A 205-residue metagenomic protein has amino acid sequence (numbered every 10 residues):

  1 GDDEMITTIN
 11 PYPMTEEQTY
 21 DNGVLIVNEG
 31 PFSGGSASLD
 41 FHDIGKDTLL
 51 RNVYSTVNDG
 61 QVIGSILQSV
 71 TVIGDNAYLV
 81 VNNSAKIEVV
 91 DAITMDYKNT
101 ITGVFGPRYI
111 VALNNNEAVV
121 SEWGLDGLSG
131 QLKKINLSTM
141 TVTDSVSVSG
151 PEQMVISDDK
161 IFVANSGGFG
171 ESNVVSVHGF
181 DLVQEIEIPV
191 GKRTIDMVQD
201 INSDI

Functional and structural regions predicted by a protein language model:
G1-V24: Bacterial Sec-dependent N-terminal signal peptides
T7, T48-V62, D96-I101, T139-V146 (+1 more regions): A short beta-strand motif characteristic of beta-propeller blades
P11-T15, V62-S69, F105-L113, S149-D158 (+1 more regions): Repeated scaffold domains used in trafficking and secretory/extracellular systems, primarily beta-propellers
Y20-G23, G74-N76, N115-N116, D158-D159 (+1 more regions): Short coil/turn segments that connect the beta-strands within blades of beta-propeller domains
I26, L79, V120-S121, V163-A164: Residue position within the beta-strands of beta-propeller blades
G30-G35, S84-K86, G124-L128, G167-E171: Short glycine/acidic-enriched loop and turn motifs that connect beta-strands
S38-D40, K86-V89, G106, G130-K133 (+1 more regions): A short loop-to-beta-strand structural motif that recurs across blades of beta-propeller domains
M140-I205: Solenoidal tandem-repeat scaffolds enriched in leucines and small polar residues
